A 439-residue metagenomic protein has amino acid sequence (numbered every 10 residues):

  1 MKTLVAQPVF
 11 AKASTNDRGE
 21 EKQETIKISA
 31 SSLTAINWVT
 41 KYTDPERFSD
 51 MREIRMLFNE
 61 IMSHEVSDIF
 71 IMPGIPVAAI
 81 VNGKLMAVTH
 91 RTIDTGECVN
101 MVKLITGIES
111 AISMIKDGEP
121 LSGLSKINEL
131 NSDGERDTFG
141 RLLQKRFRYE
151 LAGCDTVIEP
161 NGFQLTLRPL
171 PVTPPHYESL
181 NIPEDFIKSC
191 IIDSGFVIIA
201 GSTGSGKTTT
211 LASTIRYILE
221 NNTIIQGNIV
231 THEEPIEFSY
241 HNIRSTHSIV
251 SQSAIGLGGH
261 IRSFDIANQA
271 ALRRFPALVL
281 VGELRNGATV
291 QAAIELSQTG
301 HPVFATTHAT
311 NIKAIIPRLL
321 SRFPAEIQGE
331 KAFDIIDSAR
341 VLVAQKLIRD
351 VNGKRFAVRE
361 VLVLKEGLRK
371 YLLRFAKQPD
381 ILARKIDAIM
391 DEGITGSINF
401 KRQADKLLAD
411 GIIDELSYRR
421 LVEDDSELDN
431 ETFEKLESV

Functional and structural regions predicted by a protein language model:
K2-T3, T43: Compositionally biased intrinsically disordered regions enriched in polar/charged residues
A11, K27: Alpha-helical and His/Cys-centered functional microenvironments
S14: Short Gly/Ser/Thr- and charged-rich N-terminal loops/segments that act as flexible capping/hinge elements
S31-N128, D133-V439: Short, flexible helix-loop junctions that flank or precede catalytic/ligand sites
